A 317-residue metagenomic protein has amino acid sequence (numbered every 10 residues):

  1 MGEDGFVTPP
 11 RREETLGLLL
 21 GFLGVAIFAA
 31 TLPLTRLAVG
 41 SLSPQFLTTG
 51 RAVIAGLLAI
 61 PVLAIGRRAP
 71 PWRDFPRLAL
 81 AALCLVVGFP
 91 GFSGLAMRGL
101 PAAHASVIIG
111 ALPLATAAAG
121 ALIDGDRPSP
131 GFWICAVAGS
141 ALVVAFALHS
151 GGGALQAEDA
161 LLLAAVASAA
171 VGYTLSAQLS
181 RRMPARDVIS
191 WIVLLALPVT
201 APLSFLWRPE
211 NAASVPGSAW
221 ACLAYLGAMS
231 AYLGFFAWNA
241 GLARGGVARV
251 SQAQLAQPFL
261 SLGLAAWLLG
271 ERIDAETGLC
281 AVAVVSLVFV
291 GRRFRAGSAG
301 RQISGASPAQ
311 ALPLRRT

Functional and structural regions predicted by a protein language model:
M1-T49, G91, L95, G151-Q178 (+2 more regions): Glycine-/small-residue-enriched transmembrane alpha-helix faces in small-molecule transporters and effluxers
G2, G17, S41-G88, P113-A119 (+5 more regions): Transmembrane alpha-helices of multi-pass small-molecule transport proteins
G2-P10, L19, G50-A52, L148-H149 (+2 more regions): C-terminal-most transmembrane helix of multi-pass membrane proteins
A26-L32, I60-I109, A145, G227-G245: Specific transmembrane alpha-helical segments of multi-pass solute transporters/efflux pumps, especially DMT/EamA
A30, L34-L37, S41, A55-W72 (+6 more regions): Membrane-interface helix-cap regions at the ends of transmembrane helices in multi-pass membrane proteins
G40-A55, G94-L112, Q156-S168, G217-A231: Structural signature of hydrophobic alpha-helical transmembrane segments
T48-G50, P90, H104-A111, L175-P198 (+1 more regions): Helix-helix packing/entry segments at the starts of transmembrane helices
A59, A79, A111, A119 (+6 more regions): Hydrophobic transmembrane alpha-helices of multi-pass small-molecule transport proteins
